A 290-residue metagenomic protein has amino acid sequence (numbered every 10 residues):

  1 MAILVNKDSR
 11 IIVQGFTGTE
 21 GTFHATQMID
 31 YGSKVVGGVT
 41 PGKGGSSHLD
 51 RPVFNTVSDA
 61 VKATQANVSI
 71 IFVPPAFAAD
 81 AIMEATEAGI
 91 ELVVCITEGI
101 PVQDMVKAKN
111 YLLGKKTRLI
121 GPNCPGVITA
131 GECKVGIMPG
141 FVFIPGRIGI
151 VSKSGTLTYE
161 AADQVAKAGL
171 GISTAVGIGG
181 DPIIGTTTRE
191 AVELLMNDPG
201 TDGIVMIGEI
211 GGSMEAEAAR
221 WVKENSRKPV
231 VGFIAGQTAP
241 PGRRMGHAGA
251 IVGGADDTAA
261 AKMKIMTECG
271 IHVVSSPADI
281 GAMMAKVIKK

Functional and structural regions predicted by a protein language model:
M1-K290: Catalytic-core regions of core metabolic enzymes, especially those transforming organic acids/acyl-group intermediates
